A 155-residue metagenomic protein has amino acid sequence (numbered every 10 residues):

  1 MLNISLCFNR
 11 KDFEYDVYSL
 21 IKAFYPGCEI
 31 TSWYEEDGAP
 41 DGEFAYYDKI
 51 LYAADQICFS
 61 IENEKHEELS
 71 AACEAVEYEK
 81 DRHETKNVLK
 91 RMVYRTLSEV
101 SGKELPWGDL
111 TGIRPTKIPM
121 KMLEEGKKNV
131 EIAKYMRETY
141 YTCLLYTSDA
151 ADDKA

Functional and structural regions predicted by a protein language model:
M1-P106: A short, structured N-terminal alpha-helical element that caps or precedes a catalytic domain
K86-L145: A short N-terminal interaction module
Y146-A155: Single conserved hydrophobic/aromatic residue that forms the stacking wall/gate of nucleotide- or nucleobase-binding
